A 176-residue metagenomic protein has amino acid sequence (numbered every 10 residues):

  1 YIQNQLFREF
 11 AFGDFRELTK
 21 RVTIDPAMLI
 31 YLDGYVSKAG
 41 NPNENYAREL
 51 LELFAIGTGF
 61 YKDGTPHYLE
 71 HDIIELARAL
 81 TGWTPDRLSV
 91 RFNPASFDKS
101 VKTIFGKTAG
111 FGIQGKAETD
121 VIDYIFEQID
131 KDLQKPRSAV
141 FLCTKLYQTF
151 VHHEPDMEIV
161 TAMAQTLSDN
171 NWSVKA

Functional and structural regions predicted by a protein language model:
Y1-A176: Active-site substrate-binding loop specific to GH73 endo-beta-N-acetylglucosaminidase modules in bacterial autolysins
